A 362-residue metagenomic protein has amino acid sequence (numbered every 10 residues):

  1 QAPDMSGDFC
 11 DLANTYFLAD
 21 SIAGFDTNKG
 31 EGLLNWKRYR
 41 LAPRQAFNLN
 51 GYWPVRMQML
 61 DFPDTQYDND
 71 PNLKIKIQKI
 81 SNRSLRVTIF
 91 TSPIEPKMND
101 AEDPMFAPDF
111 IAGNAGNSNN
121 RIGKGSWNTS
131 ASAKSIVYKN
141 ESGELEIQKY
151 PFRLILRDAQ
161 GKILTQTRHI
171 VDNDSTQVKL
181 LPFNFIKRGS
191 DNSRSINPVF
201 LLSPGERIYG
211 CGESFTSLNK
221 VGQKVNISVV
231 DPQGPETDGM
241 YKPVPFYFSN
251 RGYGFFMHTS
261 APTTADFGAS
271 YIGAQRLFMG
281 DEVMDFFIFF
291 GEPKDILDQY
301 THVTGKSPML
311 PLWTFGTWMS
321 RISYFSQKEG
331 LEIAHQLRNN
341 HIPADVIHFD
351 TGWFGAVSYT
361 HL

Functional and structural regions predicted by a protein language model:
Q1-T314, S320-I322, S326-H335, V346-F349: N-terminal accessory segment at the very beginning of proteins
N339-H341: Acidic (Asp/Glu)-rich catalytic clusters
A344-A356: Short acidic catalytic loops
T360-H361: Conserved small/polar residues in nucleotide/adenosyl-binding loops
